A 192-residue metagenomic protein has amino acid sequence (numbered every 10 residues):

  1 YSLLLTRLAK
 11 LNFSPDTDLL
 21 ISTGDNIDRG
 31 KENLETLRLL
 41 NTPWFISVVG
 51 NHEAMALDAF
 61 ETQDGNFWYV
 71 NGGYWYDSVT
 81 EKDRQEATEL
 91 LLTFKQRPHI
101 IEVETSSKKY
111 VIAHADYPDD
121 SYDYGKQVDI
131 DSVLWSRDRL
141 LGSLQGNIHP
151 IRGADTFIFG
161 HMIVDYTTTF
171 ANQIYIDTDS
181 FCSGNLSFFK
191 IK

Functional and structural regions predicted by a protein language model:
Y1-E35: N-terminal active-site segment of His-dependent metallophosphoesterases
N12-F13, L37-L40, I101-S106, I148-P150 (+1 more regions): A short acidic-Thr-Gly-centered motif at the start of a beta-strand
D16, N33-V103, S107-K108, V133-S143: Active-site neighborhood of divalent metal-dependent phosphoester bond hydrolases
L20-G24, S47-N51, A113, D155-M162 (+1 more regions): Active-site neighborhood of phospho(di)ester-bond hydrolases with catalytic His/Asp-centered motifs
D28, E53-A54, D116-D120, I163-D165 (+1 more regions): Short, solvent-exposed loop/turn segments at secondary-structure junctions
E102, I112-H114, F188-K192: Short, well-ordered beta-strand micro-motif
H114-A115, S121-Q127, T169-F170: A short secondary-structure junction signal
L134-K192: Conserved beta-sheet core of the metallophosphoesterase superfamily
